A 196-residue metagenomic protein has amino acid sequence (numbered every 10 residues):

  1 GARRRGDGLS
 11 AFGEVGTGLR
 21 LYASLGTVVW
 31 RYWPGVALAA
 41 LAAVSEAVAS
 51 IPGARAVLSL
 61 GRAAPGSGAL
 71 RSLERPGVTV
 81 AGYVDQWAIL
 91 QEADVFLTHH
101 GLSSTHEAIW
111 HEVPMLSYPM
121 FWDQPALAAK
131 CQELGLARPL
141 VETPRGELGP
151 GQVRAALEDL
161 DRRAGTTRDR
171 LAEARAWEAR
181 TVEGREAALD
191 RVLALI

Functional and structural regions predicted by a protein language model:
G1-S67: Conserved catalytic-core segment of nucleotide-activated headgroup transferases in glycan assembly
V15-T17, Y22-S24, G68-I196: Nucleotide-activated sugar donor-binding and catalytic core shared by glycosyltransferases and related lipid-linked
